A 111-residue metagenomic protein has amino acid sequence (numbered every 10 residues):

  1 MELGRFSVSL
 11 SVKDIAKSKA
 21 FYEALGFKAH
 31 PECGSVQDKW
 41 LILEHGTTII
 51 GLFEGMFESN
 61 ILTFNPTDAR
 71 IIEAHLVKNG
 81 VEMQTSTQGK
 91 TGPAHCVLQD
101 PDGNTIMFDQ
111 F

Functional and structural regions predicted by a protein language model:
M1-G4, G55-S59, G89-K90: Short glycine-enriched loop/turn motifs at secondary-structure junctions
M1-K19, L62: N-terminal beta-strand motif that seeds the catalytic metal site of vicinal oxygen chelate
S7-S9, I42, I61-T63, H95-V97: Short aromatic/hydrophobic contact patches that present stacked aromatics for nucleic-acid/ligand binding
D14-A16, T67-R70: Helix N-cap motif at beta-to-alpha junctions
A16-L25, A29, T105: Conserved active-site alpha-helix within GNAT-family acetyltransferase domains
F21, R70-H75: Short amphipathic alpha-helices within nucleic acid-binding modules
K28-P66, T105-Q110: Conserved short beta-strand elements that form part of the metal-binding/catalytic scaffold of enzyme active sites
P31-E32, E73-F111: Vicinal oxygen chelate
